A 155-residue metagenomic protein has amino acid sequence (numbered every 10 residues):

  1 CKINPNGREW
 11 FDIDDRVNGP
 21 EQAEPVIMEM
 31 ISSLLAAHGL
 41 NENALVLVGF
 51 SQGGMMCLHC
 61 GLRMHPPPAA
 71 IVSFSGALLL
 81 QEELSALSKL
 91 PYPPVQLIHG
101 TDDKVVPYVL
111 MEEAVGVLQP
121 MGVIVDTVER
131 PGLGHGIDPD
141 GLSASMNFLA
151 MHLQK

Functional and structural regions predicted by a protein language model:
C1-A44: Serine-hydrolase catalytic machinery in alpha/beta-hydrolase-like enzymes
P5-D14, G76-V95: Flexible "cap/lid" loop of the alpha/beta hydrolase fold
L47-G49, F74, I98: Short beta-strand immediately N-terminal to the catalytic nucleophile in serine-hydrolase-like folds
V48-G53, C57: Gly/Ala-rich beta-loop-alpha elbow adjacent to hydrolase catalytic centers
M56-C60, E82: Hydrolases whose catalytic domains are alpha/beta-hydrolase-1, hotdog thioesterase, or metallo-beta-lactamase-like
P66-L79: A conserved short beta-strand
Q96-H99, D103: Short beta-strand/loop motif that positions the catalytic acidic residue of the alpha/beta-hydrolase fold
V109-K155: C-terminal catalytic histidine-bearing segment of alpha/beta-hydrolase fold enzymes
